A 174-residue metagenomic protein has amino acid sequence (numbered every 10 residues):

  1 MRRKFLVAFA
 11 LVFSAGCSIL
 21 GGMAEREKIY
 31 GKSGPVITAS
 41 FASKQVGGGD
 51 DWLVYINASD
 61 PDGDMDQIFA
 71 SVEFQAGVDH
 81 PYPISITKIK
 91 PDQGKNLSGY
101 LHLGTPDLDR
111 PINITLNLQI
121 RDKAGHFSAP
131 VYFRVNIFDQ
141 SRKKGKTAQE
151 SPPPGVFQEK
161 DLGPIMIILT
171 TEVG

Functional and structural regions predicted by a protein language model:
L20-V36: Proline/serine/threonine-rich low-complexity linkers at boundaries of modular beta-sandwich domains
K44-G49: Short, solvent-exposed loop/linker segments at the N-terminal edge of repeated beta-sheet extracellular domains
D50-V54: Structural beta-strand segments of beta-rich domains
N57-G63: Extracellular acidic, Ser/Thr/Pro-rich low-complexity tracts
I89-L103: Aromatic sugar-binding surface patches on proteins that engage polysaccharides or sugar-phosphate polymers
T105-I112: Surface-exposed, short loops/turns at beta-strand junctions within beta-sandwich domains
H126-T171: Short beta-strand elements
